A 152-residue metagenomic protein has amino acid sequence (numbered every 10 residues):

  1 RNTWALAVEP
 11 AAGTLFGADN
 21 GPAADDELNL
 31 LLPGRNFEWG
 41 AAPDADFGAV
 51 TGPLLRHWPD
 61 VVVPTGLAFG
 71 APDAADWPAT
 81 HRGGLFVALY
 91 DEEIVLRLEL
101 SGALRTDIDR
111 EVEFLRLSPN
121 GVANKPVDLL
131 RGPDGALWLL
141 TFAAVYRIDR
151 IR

Functional and structural regions predicted by a protein language model:
R1-E113, G121-N124, G132-D134, W138-F142 (+1 more regions): Beta-propeller domain segments
